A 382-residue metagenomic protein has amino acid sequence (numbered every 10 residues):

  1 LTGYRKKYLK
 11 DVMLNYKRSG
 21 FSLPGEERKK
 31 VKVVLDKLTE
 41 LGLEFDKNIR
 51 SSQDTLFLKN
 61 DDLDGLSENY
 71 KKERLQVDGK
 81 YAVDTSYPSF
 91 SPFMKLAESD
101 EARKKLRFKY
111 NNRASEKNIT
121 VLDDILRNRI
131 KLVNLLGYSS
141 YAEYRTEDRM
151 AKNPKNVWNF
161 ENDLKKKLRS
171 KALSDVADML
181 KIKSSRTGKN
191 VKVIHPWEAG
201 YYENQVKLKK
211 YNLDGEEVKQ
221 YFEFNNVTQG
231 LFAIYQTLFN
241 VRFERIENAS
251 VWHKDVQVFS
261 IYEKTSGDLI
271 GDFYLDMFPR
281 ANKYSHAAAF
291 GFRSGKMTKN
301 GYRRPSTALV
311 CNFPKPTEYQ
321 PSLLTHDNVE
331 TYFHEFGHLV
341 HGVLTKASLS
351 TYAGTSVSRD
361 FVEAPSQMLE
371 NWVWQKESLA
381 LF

Functional and structural regions predicted by a protein language model:
Y4, Y8-K10, K37-E40, K47 (+6 more regions): Active-site-proximal, well-structured secondary-structure segments within enzyme catalytic domains
Y4-L43: Extended, charged alpha-helical coiled-coil/arm scaffolds that mediate oligomerization and mechanical coupling in large
K17, R107-S115, Y144-D148, V157-E161 (+4 more regions): Glycine- and acidic
P24, N111, F278, P314-T317 (+3 more regions): Hydrophobic alpha-helix feature that most strongly marks membrane-spanning transmembrane helices and their immediate
E26, Y87, E101, N112 (+1 more regions): Substrate/cofactor-recognition hotspot
M94-Y110: Short, charge-rich amphipathic alpha-helices with coiled-coil/heptad character
I130-G137, Y235, K315, Q320-T345 (+1 more regions): Active-site recognition of the HExxH zinc-binding catalytic motif
